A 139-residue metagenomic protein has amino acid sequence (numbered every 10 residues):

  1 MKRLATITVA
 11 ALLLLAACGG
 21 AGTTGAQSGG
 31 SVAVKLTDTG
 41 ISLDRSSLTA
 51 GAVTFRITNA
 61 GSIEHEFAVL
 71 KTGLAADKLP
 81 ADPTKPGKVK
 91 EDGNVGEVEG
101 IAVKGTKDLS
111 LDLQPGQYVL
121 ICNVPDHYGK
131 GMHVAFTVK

Functional and structural regions predicted by a protein language model:
M1-A16: Sec-dependent bacterial lipoprotein signal peptides
C18-S28: Bacterial lipoprotein signal-peptidase II cleavage site
Q27-A52: N-terminal edge beta-strand
G29, E64, G129-H133: Short edge beta-strand segments in beta-sheet-rich domains
D44-V69, K107-I121: Beta-strand cores of secreted/periplasmic/IMS beta-sandwich domains, seen most often in copper-related folds
K71-A76, V138-K139: Short edge-strand/loop segments of extracellular domains
A75-L113: Extracytoplasmic beta-sandwich strand-turn segments characteristic of Greek-key/jelly-roll folds
E99-K139: Extracellular/periplasmic metallocenter environments
